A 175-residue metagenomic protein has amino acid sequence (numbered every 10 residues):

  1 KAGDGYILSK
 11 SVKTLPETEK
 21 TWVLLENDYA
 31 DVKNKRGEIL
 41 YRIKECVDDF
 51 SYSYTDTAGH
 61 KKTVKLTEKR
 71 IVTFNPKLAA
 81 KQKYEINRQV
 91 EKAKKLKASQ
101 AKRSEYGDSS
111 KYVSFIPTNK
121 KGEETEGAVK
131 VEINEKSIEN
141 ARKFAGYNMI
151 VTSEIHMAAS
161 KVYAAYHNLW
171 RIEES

Functional and structural regions predicted by a protein language model:
K1-S175: Anion-binding and metal-coordination hotspots
